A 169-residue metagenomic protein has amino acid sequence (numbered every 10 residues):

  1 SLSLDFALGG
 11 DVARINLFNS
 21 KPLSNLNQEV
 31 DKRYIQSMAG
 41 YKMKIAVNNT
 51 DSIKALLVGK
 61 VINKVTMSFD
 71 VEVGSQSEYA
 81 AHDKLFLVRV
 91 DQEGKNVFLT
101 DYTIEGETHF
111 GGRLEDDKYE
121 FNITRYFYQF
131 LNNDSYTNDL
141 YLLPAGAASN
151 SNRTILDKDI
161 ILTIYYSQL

Functional and structural regions predicted by a protein language model:
S1-L169: Secreted, disulfide-rich extracellular signaling modules
